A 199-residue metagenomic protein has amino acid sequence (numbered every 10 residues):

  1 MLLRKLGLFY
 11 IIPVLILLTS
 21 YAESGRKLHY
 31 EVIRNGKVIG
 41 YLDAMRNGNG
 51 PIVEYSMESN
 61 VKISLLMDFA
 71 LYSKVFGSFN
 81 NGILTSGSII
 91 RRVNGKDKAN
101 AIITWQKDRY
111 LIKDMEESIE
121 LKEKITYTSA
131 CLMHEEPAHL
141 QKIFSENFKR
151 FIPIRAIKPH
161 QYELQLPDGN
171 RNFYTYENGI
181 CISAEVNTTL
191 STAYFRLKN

Functional and structural regions predicted by a protein language model:
M1-Y10: Bacterial N-terminal signal peptides that target proteins for export
K5, K62-L65, G77-F79, D108-L111 (+1 more regions): Short, intrinsically disordered/low-complexity patches at protein termini and at juxtamembrane boundaries
F9-L17: Bacterial N-terminal signal peptides
I16-G25: Bacterial Sec-dependent signal peptides at the C-terminal "C-region" and cleavage site
G25-T104: N-terminal mature ectodomain segment of secretory-pathway/periplasmic proteins
S88-K198: Solvent-exposed helix/loop surface patches that form functional interfaces
